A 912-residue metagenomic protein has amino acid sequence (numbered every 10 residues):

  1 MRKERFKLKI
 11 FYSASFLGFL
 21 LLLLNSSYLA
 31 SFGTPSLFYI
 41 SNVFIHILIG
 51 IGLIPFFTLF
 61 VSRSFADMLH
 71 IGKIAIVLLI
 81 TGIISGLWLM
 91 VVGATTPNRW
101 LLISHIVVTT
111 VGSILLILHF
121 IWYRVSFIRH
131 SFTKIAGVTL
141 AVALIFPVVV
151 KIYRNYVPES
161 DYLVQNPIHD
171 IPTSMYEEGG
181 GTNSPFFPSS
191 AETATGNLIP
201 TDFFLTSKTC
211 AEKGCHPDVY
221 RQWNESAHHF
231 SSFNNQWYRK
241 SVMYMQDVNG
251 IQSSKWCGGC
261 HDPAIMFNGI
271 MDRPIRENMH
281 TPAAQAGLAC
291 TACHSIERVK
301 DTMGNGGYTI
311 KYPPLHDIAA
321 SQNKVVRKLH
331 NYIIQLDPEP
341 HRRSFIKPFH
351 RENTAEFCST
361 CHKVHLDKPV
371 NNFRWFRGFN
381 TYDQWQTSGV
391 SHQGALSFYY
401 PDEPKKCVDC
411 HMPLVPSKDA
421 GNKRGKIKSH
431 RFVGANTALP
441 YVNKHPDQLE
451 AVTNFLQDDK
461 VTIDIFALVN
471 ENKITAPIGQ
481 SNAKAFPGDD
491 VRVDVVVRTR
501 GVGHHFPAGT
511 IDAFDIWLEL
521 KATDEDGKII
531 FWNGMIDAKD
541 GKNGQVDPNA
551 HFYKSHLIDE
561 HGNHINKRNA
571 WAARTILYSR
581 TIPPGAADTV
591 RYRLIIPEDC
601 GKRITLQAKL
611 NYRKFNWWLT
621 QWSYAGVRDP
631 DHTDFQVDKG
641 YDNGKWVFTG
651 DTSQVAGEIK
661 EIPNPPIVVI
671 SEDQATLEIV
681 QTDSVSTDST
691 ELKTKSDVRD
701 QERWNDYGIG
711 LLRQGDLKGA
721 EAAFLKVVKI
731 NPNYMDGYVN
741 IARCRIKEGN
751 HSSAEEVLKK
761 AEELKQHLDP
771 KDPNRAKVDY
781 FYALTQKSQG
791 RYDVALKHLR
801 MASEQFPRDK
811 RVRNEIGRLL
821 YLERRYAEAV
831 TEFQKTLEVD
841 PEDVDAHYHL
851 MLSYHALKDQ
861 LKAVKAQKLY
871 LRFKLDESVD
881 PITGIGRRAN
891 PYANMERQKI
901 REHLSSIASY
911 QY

Functional and structural regions predicted by a protein language model:
M1-Q165, S174-M175: Membrane-embedded alpha-helical bundles that constitute the cytochrome b-like, heme-associated redox core of multi-pass
R124-I128, T133, Y153-L198, V219 (+5 more regions): Primarily the internal scaffold of c-type cytochrome electron-transfer domains, especially repeated/multiheme c-type
Q701, M735-D736, D769-K777, K810-R811 (+2 more regions): Helix-start (N-cap) detector for alpha-helical repeat units in TPR-like alpha-solenoids, especially tetratricopeptide
Q714-K726, K747-K765, N774, D779 (+3 more regions): Structural signature of tandem alpha-helical TPR/SEL1-like repeats, specifically the intra-repeat loop/turn
I730, L764-K771, Q805, V839 (+1 more regions): Structural marker of alpha-solenoid helical repeat scaffolds
V844, Y848-V879: TPR/TPR-like (Sel1-like) alpha-helical repeat modules
